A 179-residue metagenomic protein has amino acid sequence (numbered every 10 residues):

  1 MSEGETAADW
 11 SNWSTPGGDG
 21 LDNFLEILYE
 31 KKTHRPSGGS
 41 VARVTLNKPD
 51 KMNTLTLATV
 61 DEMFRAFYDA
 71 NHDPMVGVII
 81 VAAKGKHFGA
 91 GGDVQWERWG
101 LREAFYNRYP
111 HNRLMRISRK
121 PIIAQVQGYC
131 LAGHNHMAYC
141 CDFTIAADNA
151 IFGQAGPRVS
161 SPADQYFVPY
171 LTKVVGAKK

Functional and structural regions predicted by a protein language model:
M1-K84: Conserved CoA-thioester-binding segment of acyl-CoA-metabolizing enzymes
E5, D9-P16, L21, M75 (+2 more regions): Glycine- (often His-adjacent) and acidic-residue-rich active-site loop that binds/positions the CoA thioester
P16, V60-F64, Y68-H72, V94-C130 (+3 more regions): An acidic, glycine-rich surface segment that forms the CoA-thioester-binding/catalytic face of crotonase-fold enzymes
V44, V81, D93, M137-Y139: Hydrophobic/aromatic residues within transmembrane alpha-helices of multi-pass small-molecule transporters
K84-G85, L114-D164: Glycine-rich beta-to-alpha active-site loop
G176-K179: Short, intrinsically disordered, charge-balanced linker/junction segments flanking boundaries in proteins
